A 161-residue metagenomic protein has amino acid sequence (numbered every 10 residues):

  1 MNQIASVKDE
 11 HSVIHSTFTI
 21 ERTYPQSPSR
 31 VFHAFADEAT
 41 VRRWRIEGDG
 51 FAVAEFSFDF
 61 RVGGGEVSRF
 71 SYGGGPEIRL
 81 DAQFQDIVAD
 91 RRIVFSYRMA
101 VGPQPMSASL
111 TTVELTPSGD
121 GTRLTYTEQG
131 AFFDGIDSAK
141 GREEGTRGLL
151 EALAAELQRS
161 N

Functional and structural regions predicted by a protein language model:
M1-G50: Hydrophobic ligand-binding cavity/cleft-lining segments
S12-I14, F60, G74-I78, Q104-S107: A generic structural micro-feature
T19, A39-E77: Short beta-edge strand/loop motif at the mouth of beta-sheet-based domains
R22, E55-F58, L80-D86, S109-T116: Hydrophobic/aromatic beta-strand elements that line small-molecule binding cavities or substrate pockets in beta-rich
P28-S29, F60-R61, Q85-R92, E114-R123: A short, structured loop/turn motif at beta-sheet edges
V31-F32, V41, E66, F84 (+4 more regions): Hydrophobic pocket/interface hotspot
A36, L150-Q158: Short amphipathic alpha-helical signal-transduction/dimerization elements
V94-G148: Beta-strand/loop substructures that line and gate deep hydrophobic ligand-binding cavities in soluble
